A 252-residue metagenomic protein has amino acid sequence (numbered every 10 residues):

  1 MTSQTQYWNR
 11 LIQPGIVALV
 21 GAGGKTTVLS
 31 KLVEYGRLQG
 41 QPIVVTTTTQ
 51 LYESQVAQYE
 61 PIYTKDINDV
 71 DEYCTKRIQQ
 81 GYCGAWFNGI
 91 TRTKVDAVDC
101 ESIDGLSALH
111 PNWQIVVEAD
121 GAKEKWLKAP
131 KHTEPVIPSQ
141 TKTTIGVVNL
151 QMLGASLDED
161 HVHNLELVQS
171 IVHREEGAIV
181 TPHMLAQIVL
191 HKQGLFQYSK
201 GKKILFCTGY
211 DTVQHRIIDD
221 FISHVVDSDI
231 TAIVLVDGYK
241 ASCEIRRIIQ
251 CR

Functional and structural regions predicted by a protein language model:
T2-R37: Walker A (P-loop) phosphate-binding motif
L19, V44-T47, A85-N88, I115-A119 (+3 more regions): General beta-strand structural signal in soluble alpha/beta enzymes
V33-N88: N-terminal phosphate/diphosphate-binding loop that engages ATP/GTP or pyrophosphate donors across diverse enzyme folds
W86-A129: Phosphate-binding/switch loop-helix module in NTP-utilizing enzymes
A119-D120, L150, I171-G177, K203-H215 (+1 more regions): G-domain G4 guanine-recognition motif of GTPases
K131-L153, L167: Inter-motif core of Ras-like GTPase G domains
A178-Y198, H215-S223: A short, acidic, amphipathic alpha-helical segment used as a generic capping/interface helix at domain edges
F221-R252: Canonical P-loop GTPase G-domain recognition
